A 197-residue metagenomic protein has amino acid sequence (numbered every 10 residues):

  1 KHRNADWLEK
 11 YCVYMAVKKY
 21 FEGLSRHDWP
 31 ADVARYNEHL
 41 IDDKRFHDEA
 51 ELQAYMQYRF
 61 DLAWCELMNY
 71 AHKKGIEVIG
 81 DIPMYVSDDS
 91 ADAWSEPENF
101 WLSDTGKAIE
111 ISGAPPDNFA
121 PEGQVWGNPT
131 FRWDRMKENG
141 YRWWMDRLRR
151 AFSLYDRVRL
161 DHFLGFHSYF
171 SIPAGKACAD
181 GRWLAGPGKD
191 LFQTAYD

Functional and structural regions predicted by a protein language model:
K1-D61, V86-D197: Alpha-amylase-like alpha-glycosidases and glucanotransferases acting on alpha-linked glucans and related
Q53, Q57-V86: Conserved, well-ordered alpha-helix/loop/beta-strand core segments that scaffold catalytic motifs
